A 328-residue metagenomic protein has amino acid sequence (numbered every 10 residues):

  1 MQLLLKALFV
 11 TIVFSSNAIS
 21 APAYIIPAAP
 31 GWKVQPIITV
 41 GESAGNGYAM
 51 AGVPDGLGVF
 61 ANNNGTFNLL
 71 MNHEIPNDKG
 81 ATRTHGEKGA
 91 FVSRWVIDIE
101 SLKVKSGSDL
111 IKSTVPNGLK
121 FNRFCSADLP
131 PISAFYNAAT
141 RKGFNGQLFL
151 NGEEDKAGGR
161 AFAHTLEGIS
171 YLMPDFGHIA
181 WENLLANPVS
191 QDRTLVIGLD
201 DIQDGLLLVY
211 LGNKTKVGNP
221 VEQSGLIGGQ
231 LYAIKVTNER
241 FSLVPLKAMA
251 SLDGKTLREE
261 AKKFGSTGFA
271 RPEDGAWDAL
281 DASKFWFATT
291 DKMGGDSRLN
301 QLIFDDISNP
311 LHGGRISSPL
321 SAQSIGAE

Functional and structural regions predicted by a protein language model:
M1-V10: Sec-dependent signal peptide recognition, specifically the positively charged N-region followed immediately by
V13-A18: N-terminal signal peptide c-region/cleavage motif recognized by signal peptidases
I19-E328: Conserved small-residue
